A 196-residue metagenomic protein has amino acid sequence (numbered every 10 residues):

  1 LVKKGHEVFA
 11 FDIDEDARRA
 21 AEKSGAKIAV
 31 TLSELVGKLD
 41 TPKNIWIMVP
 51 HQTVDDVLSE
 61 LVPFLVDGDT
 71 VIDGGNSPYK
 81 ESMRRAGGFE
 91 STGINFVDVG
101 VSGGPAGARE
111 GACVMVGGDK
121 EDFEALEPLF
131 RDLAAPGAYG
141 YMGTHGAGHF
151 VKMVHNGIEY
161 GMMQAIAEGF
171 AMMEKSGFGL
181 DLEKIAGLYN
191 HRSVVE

Functional and structural regions predicted by a protein language model:
V2-K3: Gly/Ala-rich phosphate-binding loop of Rossmann-like dinucleotide-binding domains, activating on the conserved
E7-V8: Short beta-strand element of Class I
I13, A20-R84, E90, A108-G118: Rossmann-like NAD(P)-binding element
A17, R131-D132: ATP-dependent carboxylate/acyl-activation modules
A29-V30, D73, N95-V99, A138-G143: General beta-strand structural signal in soluble alpha/beta enzymes
G100-G107: Active-site PLP-lysine loop of aminotransferase-like
G111, M115, A125, G146-E196: Helical "substrate-binding/catalytic lid" subdomain of Rossmann-like NAD(P)-dependent dehydrogenases/reductases
E121-F130: Phosphate/pyrophosphate-binding betaalpha-module
